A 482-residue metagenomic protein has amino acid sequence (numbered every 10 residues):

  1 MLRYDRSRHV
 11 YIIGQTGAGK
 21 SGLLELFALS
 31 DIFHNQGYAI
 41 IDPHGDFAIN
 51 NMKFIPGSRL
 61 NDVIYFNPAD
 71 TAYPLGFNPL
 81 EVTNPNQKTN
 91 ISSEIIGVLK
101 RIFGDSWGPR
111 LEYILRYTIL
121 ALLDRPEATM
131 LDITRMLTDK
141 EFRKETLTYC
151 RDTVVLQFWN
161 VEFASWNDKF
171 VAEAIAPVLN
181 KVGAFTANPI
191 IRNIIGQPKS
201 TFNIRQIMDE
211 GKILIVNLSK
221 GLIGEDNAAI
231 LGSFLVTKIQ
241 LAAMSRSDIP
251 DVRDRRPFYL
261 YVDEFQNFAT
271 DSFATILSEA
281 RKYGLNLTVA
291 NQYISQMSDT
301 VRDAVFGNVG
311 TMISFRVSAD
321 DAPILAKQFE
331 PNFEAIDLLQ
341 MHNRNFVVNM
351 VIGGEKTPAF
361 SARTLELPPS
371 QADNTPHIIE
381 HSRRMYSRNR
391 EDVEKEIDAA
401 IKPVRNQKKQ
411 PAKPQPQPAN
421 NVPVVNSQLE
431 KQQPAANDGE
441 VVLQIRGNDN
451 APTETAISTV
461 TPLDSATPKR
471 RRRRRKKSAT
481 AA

Functional and structural regions predicted by a protein language model:
R3-D5, I13-A18, L23-L285, V301 (+2 more regions): P-loop NTPase motor domains
H9: Walker A (P-loop) ATP-phosphate-binding motif of ABC ATPase nucleotide-binding domains
P43, A290-Q296, R316: Conserved H-loop
N67-P68, T311-D320: Conserved AAA+ ATPase "SRH/arginine-finger" region at the nucleotide-binding site
T134-R135, E141-C150, E173-P177, I213 (+5 more regions): Conserved P-loop NTPase motor module
R302-S314: A short helix-turn-beta junction within AAA+ P-loop NTPase domains corresponding to the substrate/partner-engaging
